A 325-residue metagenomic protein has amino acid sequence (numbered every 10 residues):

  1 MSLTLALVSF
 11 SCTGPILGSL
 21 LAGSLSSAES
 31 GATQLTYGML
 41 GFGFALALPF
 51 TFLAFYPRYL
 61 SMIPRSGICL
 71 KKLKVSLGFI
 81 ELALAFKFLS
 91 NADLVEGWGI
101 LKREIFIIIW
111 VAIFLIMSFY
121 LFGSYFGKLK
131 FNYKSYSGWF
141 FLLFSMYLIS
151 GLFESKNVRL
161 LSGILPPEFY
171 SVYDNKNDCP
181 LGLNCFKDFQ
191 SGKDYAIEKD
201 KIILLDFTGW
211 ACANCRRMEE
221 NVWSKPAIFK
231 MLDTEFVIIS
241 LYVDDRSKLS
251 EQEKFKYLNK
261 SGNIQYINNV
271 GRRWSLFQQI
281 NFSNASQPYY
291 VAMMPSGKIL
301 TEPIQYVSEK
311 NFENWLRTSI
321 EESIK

Functional and structural regions predicted by a protein language model:
M1-G192, K199, L241: Hydrophobic alpha-helical segments characteristic of multipass inner/organellar membrane proteins
T13-P15, M62, L89-N91, A211-N214 (+3 more regions): Flexible loop/turn segments at secondary-structure boundaries
G14, F50, K201-L204, V237-I238 (+1 more regions): Beta-sheet entry/capping signal
G18, M218-N221: Secreted/processed peptides and extracellular or luminal domains of membrane proteins
M117-L121, F140-S155, I299-V307, N311-K325: Non-globular targeting/processing and membrane-anchoring segments
N177-C179, C212, N259-I264: Short, basic, glycine/proline-bearing loop/turn elements
F189-K193, E220-I304, E309, N314-S323: Thioredoxin-like thiol-disulfide oxidoreductase module
E198-R216: Short active-site neighborhood of thiol/selenol oxidoreductases, capturing the structured segment around
